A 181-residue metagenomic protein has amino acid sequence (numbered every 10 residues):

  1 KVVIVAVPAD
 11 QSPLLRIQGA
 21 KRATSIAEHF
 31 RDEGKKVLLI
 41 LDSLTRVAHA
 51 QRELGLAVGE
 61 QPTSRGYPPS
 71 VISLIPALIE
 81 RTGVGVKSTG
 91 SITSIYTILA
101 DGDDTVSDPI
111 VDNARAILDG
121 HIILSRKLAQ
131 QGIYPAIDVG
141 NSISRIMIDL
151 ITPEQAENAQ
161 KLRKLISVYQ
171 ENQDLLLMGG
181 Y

Functional and structural regions predicted by a protein language model:
K1-Y181: P-loop NTPase catalytic core
